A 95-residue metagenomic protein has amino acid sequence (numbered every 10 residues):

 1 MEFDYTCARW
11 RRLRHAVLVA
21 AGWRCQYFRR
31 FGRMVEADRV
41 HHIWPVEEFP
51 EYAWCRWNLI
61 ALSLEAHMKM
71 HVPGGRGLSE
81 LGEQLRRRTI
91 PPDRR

Functional and structural regions predicted by a protein language model:
M1, Y5, F28, E47: Conserved short-loop catalytic and cofactor-binding motifs
M1-A20, G74-R76, L81-R95: Nuclease and nuclease-like effector domains acting on nucleic acids or nucleotide cofactors
A8, L13, A21, V46-F49 (+3 more regions): Surface-exposed loop/turn and secondary-structure junction residues enriched for glycine/proline
R9-R39, S63: Short cysteine-rich loop/turn motifs with clustered Cys
H15, H41-H42, H67, H71: Histidine (H) residue identity feature
R29-A61: Histidine-centered nuclease catalytic patch
G32-R33, L59-Q84: Short Cys/His-centered divalent metal-binding micro-motifs
W54-E65, R88-R95: Short Fe-S-cluster ligation motifs
